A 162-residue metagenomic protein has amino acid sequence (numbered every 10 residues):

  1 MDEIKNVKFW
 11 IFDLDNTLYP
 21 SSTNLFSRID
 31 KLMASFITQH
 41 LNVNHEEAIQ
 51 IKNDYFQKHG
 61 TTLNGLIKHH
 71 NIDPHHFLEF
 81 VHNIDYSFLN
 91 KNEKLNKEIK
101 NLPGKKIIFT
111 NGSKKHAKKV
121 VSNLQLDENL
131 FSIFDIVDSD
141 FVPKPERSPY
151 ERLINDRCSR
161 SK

Functional and structural regions predicted by a protein language model:
E3-F12, T17-K94, K115: N-terminal helical cap/lid subdomain that shapes the substrate entry/recognition surface in HAD-like hydrolases
E3-K5, L102-G104, D156-S161: Glycine-rich phosphate-binding loop signature in dinucleotide/nucleotide-binding domains
V43, I72, G104, L126 (+1 more regions): Short, well-ordered coil loops that connect the C-terminus of an alpha-helix to the N-terminus of a beta-strand
E46, H75, I107, N129 (+1 more regions): A local structural micro-motif
H76-N90, L95-L124, F131-I136: Substrate-recognition element of Asp-dependent hydrolases with the DxDx(T/V) motif
S113-K162: Substrate-recognition "cap/lid" segment bordering the active-site pocket of phosphatases
